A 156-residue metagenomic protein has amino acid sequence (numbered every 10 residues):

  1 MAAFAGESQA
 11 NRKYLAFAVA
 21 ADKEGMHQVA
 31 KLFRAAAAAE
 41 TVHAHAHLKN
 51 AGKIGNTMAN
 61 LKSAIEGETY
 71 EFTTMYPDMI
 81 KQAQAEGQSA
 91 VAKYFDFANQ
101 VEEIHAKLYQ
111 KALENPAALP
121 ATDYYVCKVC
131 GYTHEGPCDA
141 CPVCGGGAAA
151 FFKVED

Functional and structural regions predicted by a protein language model:
M1-D156: Non-heme di-metal
